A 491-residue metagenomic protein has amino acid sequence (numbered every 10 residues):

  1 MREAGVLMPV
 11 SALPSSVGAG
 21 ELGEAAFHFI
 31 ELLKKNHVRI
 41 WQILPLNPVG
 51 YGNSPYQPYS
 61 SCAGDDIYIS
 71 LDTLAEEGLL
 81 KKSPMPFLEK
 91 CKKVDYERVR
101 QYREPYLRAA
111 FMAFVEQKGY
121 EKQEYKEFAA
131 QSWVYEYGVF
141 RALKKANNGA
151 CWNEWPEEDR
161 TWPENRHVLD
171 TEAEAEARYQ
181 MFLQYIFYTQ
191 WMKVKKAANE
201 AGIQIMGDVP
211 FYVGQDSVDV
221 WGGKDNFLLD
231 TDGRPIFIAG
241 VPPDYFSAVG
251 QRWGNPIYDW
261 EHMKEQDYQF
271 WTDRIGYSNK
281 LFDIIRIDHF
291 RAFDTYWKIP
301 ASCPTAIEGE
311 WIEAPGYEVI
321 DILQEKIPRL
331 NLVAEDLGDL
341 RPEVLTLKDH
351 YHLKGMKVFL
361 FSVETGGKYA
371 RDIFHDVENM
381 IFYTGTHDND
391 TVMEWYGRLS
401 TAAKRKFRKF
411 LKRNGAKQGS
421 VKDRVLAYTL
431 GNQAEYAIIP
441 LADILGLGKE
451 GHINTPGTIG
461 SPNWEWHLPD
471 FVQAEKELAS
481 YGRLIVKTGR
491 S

Functional and structural regions predicted by a protein language model:
M1-L13: An acidic-aromatic substrate-binding cleft motif
V6-M8, E21, I43: Active-site-adjacent substrate/metal-binding segments within catalytic domains of carbohydrate-active enzymes
P9, S15, N53-Y188, V213-I438 (+2 more regions): Alpha-amylase-like alpha-glycosidases and glucanotransferases acting on alpha-linked glucans and related
E24-V49, K280-F282, T429: Catalytic domains of carbohydrate-active enzymes, especially glycoside hydrolases
K34, W191-A201, Q324, K348-D349: Surface-exposed amphipathic alpha-helices with a cationic face
L44, Q204-M206, P210, I284 (+1 more regions): Outer-envelope exported proteins of Gram-negative bacteria
Q180, Q184-V213: Conserved, well-ordered alpha-helix/loop/beta-strand core segments that scaffold catalytic motifs
K476-S491: C-terminal accessory segments of extracellular proteins
